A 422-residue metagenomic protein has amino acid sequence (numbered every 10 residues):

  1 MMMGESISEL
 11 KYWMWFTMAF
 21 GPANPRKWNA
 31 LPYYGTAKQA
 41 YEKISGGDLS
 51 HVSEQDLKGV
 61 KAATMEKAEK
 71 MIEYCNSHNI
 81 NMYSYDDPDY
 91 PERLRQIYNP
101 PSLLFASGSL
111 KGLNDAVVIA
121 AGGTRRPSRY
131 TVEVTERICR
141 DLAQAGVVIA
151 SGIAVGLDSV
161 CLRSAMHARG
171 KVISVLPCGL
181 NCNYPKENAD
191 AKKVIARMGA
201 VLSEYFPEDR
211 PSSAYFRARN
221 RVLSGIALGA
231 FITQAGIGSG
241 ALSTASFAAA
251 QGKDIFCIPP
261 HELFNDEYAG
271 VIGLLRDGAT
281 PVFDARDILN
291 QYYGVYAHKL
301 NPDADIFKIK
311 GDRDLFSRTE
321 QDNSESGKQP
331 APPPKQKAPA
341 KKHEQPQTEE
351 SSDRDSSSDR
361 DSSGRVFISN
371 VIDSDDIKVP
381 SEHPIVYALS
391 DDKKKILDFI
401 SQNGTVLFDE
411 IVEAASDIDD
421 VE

Functional and structural regions predicted by a protein language model:
M1-P88: Short, small/acidic-rich helices and loops at N termini and domain boundaries of DNA replication/processing enzymes
M2-I7, S84-E422: Glycine-biased, small-residue-rich flexible motifs in mid-sequence functional cores and linkers
